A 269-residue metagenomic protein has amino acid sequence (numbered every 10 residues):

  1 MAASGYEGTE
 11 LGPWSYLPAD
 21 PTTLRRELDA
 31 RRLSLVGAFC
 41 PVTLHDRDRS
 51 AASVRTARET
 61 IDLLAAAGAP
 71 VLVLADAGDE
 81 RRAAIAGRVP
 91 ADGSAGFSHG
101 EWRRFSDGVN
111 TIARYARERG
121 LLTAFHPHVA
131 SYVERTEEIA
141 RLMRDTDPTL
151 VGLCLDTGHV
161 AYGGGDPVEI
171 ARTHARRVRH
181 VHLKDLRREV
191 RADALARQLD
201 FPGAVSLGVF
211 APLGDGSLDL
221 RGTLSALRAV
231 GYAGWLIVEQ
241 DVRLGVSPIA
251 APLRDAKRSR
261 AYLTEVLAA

Functional and structural regions predicted by a protein language model:
M1, T9, L28, L64 (+6 more regions): Conserved, mostly hydrophobic/aromatic
M1-A3, P18-G37, R55-A69, N110-E118 (+3 more regions): Acidic (Asp/Glu)-rich catalytic clusters
G8-T9, S106-S217: Acidic/histidine-rich catalytic cores of soluble enzymes
G12-W14, C40-H45, A77-D79, H128-A130 (+4 more regions): Active-site beta-loop-alpha junctions enriched in small/polar residues
V36-A38, V71-A77, A175-E189, I237-V238: Non-cysteine beta-strand/loop elements that form the S-adenosyl-L-methionine
R49-L153: Active-site acidic/histidine proton-transfer and metal-coordination neighborhood in alpha/beta enzyme cores
D215-A229: A short, acidic, amphipathic alpha-helical segment used as a generic capping/interface helix at domain edges
P248-A269: C-terminal helical cap(s) of enzyme catalytic domains, especially alpha/beta-barrels
